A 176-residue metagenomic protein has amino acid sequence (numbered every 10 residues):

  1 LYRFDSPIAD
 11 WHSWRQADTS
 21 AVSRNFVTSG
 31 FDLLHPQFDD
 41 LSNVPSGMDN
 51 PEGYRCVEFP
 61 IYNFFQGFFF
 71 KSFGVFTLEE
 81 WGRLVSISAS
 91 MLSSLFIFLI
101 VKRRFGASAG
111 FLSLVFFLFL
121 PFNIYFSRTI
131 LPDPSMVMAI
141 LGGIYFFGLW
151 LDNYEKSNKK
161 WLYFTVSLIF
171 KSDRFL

Functional and structural regions predicted by a protein language model:
P7-V22, G30-P45, G53-F65, F76-E80: Extracytoplasmic catalytic/substrate-binding loops of multi-pass membrane glycan-assembly enzymes
R15, T19, L84-L92, F119 (+1 more regions): Membrane-embedded alpha-helical segments of multi-pass membrane proteins, especially the transmembrane helices
Y54, G82-A89, S113, P132 (+1 more regions): Alpha-helical transmembrane segments of multi-pass integral membrane proteins
F68, V75, E80-F105, G142-F146: Transmembrane-helix motifs of polytopic, lipid-linked glycan transferases
K102-S108, G143-Y163: Membrane-interface transmembrane helices that cradle and orient dolichyl/undecaprenyl
S113-F119, Y145, S167-F170: Short helix- or helix-capping micro-motifs that position conserved polar/aromatic residues at function-defining sites
F122, F164-L176: Transmembrane helices and adjacent periplasmic/lumenal helix-loop junctions of polyprenol-phosphate-dependent
Y125-S135: Short acidic/glycine- and proline-prone juxtamembrane loop motifs at membrane-interface regions of multi-pass membrane
